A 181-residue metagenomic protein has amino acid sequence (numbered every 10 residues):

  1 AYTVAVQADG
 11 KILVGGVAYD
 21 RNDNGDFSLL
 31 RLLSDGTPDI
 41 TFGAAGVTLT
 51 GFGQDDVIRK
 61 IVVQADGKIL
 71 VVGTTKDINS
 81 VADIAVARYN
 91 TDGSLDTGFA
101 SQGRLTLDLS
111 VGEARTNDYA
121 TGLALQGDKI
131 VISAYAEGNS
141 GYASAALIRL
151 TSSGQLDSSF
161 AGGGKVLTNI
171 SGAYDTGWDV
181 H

Functional and structural regions predicted by a protein language model:
A1-H181: Extracytoplasmic mature domains of secreted or surface-exposed proteins
